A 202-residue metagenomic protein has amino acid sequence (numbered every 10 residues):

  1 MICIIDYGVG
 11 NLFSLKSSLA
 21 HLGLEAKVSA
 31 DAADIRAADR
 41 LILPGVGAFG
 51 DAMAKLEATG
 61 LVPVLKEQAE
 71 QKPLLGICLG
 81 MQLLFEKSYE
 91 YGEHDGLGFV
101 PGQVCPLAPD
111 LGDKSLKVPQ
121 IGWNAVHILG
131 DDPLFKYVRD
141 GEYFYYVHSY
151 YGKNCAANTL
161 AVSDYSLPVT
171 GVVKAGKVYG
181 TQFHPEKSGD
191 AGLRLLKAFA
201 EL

Functional and structural regions predicted by a protein language model:
I2-L24, F183-K187: N-terminal beta1-alpha1 ligand-phosphate binding loop
D34-I35, Q68, V172: Structural alpha-helical scaffold elements that stabilize or flank donor/cofactor-binding regions in carbohydrate
A38: An anion/phosphate-binding loop that grips the pyrophosphate of nucleotide cofactors and donors
I42-P44: Structural motif
F49-Q120: Cysteine-nucleophile active-site neighborhood
Q103-L202: Amide-donor transfer/coupling interface in amidating biosynthetic enzymes
